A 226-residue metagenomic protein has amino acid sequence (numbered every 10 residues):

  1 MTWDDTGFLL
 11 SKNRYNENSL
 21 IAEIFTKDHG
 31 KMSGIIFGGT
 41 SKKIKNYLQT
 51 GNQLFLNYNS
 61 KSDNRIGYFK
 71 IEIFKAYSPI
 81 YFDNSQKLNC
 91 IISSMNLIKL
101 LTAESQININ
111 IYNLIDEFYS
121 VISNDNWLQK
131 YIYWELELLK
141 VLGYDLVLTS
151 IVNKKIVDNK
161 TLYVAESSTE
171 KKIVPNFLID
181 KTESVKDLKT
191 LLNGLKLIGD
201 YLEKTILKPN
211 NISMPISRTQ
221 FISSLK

Functional and structural regions predicted by a protein language model:
M1-S19, F25-K226: Non-catalytic alpha-helical scaffolds and adjoining flexible linkers that form interface surfaces for assembly
